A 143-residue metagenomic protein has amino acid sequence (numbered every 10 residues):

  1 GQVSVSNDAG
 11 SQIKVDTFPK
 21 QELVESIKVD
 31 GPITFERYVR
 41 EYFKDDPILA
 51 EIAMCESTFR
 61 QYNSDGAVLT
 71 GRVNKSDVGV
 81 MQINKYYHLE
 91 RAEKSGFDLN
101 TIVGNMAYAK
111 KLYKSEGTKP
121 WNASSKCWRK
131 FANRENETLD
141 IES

Functional and structural regions predicted by a protein language model:
G1-D16: N-terminal secretion targeting segments of exported proteins
D16-S143: Catalytic glycan-binding domains that act on GlcNAc-containing polysaccharides
